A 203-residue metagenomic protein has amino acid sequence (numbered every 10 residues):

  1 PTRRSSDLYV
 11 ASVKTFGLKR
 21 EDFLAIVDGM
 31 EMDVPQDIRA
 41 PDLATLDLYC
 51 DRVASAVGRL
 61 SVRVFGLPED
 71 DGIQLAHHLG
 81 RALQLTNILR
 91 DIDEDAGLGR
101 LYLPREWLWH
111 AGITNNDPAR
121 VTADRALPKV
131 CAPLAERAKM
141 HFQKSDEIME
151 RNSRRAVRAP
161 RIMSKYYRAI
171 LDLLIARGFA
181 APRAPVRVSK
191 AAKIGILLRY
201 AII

Functional and structural regions predicted by a protein language model:
R3-Q84, L89, D93-I203: Catalytic cores of Mg2+-dependent Asp-rich isoprenoid enzymes
